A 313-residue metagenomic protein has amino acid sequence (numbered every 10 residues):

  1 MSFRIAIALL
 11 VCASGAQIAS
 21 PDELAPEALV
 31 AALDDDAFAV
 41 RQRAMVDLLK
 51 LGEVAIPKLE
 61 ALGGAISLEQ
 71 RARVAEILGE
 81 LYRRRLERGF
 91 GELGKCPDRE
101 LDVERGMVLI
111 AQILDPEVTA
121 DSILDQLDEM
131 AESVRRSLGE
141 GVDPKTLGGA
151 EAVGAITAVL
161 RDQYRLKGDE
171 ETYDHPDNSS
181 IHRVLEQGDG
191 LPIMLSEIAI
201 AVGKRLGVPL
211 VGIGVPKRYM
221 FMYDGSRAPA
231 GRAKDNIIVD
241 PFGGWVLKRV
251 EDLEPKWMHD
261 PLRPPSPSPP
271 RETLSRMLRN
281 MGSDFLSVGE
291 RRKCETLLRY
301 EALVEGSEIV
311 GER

Functional and structural regions predicted by a protein language model:
M1-A8: Sec-dependent signal peptide recognition, specifically the positively charged N-region followed immediately by
A8-Q17: Hydrophobic h-region of N-terminal signal peptides that target proteins for export in Gram-negative bacteria
A16-A25: Short, charge-enriched, intrinsically disordered boundary segments that mark the beginning of a structured element
L24-E27, A31, D35, A39 (+2 more regions): A structural boundary/capping signal
V46-P57: LysM (lysin motif) carbohydrate-binding repeats in extracellular/periplasmic proteins that recognize
